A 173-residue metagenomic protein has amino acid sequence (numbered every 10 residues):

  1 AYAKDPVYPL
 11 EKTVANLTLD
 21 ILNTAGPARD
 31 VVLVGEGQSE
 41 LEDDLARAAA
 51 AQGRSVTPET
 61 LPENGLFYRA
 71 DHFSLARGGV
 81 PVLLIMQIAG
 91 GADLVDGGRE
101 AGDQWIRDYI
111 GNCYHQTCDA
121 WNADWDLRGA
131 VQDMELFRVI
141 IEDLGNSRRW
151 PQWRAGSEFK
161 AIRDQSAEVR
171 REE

Functional and structural regions predicted by a protein language model:
A1-G98, D103-I110: Metal-dependent peptidase/peptidase-like ectodomains
V7, A49, G53, C118 (+1 more regions): Generic secondary-structure transition motif, activating predominantly at the C-termini of alpha-helices
G65-F73, A155-R170: Amphipathic alpha-helical surface "interface" segments used for docking/oligomerization or membrane association within
Q87-R163: His/Asp/Glu-rich mid-to-C-terminal helical/loop segments that flank catalytic regions of hydrolases
